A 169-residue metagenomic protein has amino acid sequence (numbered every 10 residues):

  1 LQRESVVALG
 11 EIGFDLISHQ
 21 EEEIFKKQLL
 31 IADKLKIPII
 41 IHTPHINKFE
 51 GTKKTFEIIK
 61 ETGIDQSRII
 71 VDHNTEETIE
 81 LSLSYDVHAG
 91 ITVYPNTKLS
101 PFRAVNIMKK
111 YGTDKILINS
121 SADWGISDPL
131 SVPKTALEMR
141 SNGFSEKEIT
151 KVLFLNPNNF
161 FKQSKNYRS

Functional and structural regions predicted by a protein language model:
L1-E77: Divalent metal-binding pocket/active-site signature
E11, A32, A89, S121 (+2 more regions): Conserved, mostly hydrophobic/aromatic
E61-D65, Y111-G112, S141-K147: Short helix-capping segments at alpha-helix termini
E77-T78, S100-R103: Short acidic active-site motifs
I79-V87: Short loop/helix-cap segments at secondary-structure boundaries that form the rim of catalytic
I91-P101: Active-site glycine- and acidic-residue-rich loops that bind and position anionic ligands or nucleotide-like cofactors
Y111-P129: Short acidic/histidine-rich active-site segments
P133-S169: Mid-to-C-terminal alpha-helical segments outside catalytic/metal-binding sites
